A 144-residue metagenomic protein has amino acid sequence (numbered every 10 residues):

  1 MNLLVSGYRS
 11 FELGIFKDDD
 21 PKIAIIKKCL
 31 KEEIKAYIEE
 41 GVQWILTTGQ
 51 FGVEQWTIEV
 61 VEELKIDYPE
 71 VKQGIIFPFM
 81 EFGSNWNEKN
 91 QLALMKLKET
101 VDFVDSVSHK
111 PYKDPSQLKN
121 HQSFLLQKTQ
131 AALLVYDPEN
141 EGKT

Functional and structural regions predicted by a protein language model:
M1-T144: Acidic/glycine-enriched connector segments
